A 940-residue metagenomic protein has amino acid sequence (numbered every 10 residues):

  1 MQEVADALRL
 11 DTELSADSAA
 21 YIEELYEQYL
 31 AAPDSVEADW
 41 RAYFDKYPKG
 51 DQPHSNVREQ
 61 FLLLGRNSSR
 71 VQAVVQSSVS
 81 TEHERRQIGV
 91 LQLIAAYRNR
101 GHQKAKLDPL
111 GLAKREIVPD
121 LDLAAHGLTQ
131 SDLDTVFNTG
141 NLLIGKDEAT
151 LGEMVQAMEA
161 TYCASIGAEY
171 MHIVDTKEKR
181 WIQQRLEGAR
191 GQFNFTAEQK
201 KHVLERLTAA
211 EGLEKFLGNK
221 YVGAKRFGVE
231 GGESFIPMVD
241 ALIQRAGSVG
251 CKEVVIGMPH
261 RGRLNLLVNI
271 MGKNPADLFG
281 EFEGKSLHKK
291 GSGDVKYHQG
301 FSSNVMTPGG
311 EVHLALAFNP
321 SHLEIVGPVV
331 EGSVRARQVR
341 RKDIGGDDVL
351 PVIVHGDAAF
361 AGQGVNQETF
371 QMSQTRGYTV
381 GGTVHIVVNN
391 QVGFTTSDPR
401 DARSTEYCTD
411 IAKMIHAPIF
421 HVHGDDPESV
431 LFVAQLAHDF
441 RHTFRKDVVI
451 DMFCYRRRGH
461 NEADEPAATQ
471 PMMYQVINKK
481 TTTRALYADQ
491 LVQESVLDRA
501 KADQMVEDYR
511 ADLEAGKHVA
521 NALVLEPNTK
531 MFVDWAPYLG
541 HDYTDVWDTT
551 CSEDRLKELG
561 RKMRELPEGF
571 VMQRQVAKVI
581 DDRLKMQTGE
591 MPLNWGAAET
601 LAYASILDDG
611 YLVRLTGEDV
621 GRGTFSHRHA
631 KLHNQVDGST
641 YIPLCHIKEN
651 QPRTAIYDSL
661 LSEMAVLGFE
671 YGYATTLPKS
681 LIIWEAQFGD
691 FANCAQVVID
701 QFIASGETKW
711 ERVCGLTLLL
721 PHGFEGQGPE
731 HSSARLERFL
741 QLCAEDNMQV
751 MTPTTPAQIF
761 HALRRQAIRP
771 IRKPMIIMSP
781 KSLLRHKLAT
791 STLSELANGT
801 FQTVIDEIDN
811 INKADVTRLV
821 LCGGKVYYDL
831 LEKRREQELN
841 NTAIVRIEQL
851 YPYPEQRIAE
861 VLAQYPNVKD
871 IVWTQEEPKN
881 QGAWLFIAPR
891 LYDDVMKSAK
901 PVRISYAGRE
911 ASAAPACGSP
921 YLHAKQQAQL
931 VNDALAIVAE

Functional and structural regions predicted by a protein language model:
Q2, D6-Y47: Subset of Sec-pathway N-terminal targeting signals
L10, Y47-F235, C251: Extended, charge-enriched "interface" segments that sit outside catalytic cores
E13-A16, T81, R226-E233, H313-E324 (+15 more regions): Alpha-helix capping and helix-loop boundary segments enriched in small/acidic/polar residues
R85-A95, H102-F137, E153, K177 (+4 more regions): Flexible, glycine-rich loop/tail regions that form catalytic "lids" or insertion modules at the edges of active sites
G191-L213, F279-E331, R335-K342, P643 (+2 more regions): Active-site cores of enzymes that catalyze phosphoryl transfer or operate on phosphate-rich substrates
F216-A276, I580, L584, L593-L612: Active-site pocket-lining segments that scaffold enzyme catalytic pockets across diverse folds
K252-H416, F420, G424, F625-L677: Cofactor-binding active-site loop characterized by glycine-rich and histidine/acidic residues
T395-T405, K413-V449, F453-G459: Conserved phosphate-handling catalytic cores of large alpha/beta enzymes
